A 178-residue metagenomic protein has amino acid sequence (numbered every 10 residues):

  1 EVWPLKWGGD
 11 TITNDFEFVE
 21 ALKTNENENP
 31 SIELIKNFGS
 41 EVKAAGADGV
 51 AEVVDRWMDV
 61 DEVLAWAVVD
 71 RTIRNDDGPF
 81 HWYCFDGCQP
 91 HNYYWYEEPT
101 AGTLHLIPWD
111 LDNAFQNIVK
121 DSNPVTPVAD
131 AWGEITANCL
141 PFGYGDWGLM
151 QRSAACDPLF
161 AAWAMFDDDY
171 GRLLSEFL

Functional and structural regions predicted by a protein language model:
E1-D76, H105: Internal "kinase-insert"/substrate-recognition segments embedded within catalytic cores of ATP-dependent enzymes
E28-S31, R56, V60-A65, D86-Q89 (+3 more regions): Active-site-proximal structural scaffolding
V50, V68, H91, A154-C156 (+1 more regions): Short, hydrophobic/aromatic alpha-helical segments in well-folded domains
R56-I118: Active-site acidic catalytic loop and adjacent metal/ATP-binding pocket of ATP-dependent phosphoryl transfer enzymes
G87, Y96-L178: C-terminal catalytic region of ATP-dependent kinase domains
